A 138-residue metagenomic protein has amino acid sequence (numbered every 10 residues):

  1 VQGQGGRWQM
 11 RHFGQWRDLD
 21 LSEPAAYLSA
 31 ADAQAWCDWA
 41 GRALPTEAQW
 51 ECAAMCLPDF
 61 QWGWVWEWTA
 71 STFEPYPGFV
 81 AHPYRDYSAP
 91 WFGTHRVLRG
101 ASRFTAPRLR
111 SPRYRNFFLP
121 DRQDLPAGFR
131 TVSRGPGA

Functional and structural regions predicted by a protein language model:
Q2-Q34, D38, R42-A43, E47 (+1 more regions): Disulfide-stabilized, aromatic/cysteine-rich ligand-recognition loop
L19-A26, A48-W62, S71, P77-V80 (+2 more regions): Short, well-ordered junction/capping motifs at the entry into regular secondary structure
W39, W50, W66-W68: Signature tryptophan residues that serve as conserved aromatic anchors
W64-E67, R130: Protein kinase-like catalytic core scaffold
T69-P83, A106-P107, A138: Cytochrome P450 core scaffold surrounding the K-helix E-X-X-R motif and the conserved "meander" helix-loop region
